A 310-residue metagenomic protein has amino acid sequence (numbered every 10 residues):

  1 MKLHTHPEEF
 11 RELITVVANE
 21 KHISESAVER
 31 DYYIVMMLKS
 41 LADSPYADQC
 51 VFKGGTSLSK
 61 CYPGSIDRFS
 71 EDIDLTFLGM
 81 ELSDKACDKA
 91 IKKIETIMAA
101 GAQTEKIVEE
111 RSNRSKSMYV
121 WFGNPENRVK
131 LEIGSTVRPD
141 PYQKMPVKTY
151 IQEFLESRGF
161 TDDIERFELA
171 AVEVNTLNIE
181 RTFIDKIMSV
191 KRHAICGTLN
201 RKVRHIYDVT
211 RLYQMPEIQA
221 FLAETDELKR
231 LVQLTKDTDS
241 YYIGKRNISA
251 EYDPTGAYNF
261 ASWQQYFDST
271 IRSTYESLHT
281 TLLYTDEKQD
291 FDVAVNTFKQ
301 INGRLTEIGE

Functional and structural regions predicted by a protein language model:
M1-C50, C61-D67, F77-E310: Structured mid-to-C-terminal alpha-helical surface segments
F52-S57: Glycine-rich beta-strand-to-loop/alpha-helix junction loops that act as flexible
